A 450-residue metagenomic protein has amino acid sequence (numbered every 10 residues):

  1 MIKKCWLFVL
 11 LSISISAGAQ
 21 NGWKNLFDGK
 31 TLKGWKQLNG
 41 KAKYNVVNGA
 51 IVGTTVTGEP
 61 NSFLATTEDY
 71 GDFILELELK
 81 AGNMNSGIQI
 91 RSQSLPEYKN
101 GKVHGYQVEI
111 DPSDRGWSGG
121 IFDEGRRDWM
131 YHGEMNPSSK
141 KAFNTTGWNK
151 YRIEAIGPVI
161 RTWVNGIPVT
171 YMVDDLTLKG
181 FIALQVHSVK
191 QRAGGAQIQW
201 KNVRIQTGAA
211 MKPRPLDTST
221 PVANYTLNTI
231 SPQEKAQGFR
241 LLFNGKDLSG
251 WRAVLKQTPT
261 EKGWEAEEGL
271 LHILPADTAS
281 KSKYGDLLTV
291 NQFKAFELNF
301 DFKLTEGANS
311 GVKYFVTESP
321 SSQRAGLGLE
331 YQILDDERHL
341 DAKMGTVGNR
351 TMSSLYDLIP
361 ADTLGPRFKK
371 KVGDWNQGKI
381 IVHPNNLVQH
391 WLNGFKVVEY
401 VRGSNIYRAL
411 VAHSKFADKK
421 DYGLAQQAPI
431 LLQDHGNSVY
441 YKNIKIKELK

Functional and structural regions predicted by a protein language model:
M1-N21: Bacterial Sec-dependent N-terminal signal peptides
Q20-K450: Carbohydrate-interacting regions of secretory-pathway proteins
